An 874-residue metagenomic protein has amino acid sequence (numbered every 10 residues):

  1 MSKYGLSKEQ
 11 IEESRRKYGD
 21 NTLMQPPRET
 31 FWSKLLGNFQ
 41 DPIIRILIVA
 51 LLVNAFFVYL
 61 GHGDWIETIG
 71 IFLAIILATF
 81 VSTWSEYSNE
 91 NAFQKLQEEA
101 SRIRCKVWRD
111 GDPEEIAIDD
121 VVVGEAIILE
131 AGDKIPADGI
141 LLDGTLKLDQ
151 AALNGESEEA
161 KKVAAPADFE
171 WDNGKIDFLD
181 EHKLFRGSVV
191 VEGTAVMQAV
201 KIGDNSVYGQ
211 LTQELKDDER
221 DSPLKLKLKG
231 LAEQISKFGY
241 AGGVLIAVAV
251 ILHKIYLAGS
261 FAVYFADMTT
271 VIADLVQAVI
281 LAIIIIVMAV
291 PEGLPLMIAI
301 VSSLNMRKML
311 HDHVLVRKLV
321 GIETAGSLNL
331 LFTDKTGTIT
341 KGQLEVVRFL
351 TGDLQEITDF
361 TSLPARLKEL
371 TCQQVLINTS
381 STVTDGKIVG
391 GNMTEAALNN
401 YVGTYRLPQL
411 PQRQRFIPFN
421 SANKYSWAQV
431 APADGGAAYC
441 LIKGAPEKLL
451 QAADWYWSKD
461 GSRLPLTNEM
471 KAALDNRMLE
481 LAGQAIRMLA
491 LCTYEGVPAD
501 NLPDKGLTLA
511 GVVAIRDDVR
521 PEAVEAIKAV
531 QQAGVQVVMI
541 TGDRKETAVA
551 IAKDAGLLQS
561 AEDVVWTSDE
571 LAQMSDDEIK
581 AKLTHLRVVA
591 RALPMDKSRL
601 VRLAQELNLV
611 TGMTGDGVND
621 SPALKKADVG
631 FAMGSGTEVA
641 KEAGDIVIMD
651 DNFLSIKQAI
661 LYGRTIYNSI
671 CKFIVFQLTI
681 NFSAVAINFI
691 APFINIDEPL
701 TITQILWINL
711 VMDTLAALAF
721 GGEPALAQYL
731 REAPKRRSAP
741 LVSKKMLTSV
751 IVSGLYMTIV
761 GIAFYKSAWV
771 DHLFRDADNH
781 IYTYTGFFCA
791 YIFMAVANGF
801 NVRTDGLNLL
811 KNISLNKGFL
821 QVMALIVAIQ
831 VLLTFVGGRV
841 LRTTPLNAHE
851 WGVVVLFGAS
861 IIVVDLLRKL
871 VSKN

Functional and structural regions predicted by a protein language model:
M1-P734, S738-V742, L755, F788 (+1 more regions): Conserved cytosolic headpiece of P-type ATPases
G63, T748-F764, F793: Alpha-helical transmembrane segments of multi-pass integral membrane proteins
W84-S85, F764-K766: Juxtamembrane cytosolic interface motif at the C-terminal end of transmembrane helices
P692-T701, Y765-Y782: Helix-coil boundary and interhelical linker segments in multi-pass alpha-helical membrane proteins
M712, M757-T758, T783-G799: Generic alpha-helical transmembrane segments
V802: A C-terminal functional module that forms or caps the active site or interfaces directly with catalytic machinery
